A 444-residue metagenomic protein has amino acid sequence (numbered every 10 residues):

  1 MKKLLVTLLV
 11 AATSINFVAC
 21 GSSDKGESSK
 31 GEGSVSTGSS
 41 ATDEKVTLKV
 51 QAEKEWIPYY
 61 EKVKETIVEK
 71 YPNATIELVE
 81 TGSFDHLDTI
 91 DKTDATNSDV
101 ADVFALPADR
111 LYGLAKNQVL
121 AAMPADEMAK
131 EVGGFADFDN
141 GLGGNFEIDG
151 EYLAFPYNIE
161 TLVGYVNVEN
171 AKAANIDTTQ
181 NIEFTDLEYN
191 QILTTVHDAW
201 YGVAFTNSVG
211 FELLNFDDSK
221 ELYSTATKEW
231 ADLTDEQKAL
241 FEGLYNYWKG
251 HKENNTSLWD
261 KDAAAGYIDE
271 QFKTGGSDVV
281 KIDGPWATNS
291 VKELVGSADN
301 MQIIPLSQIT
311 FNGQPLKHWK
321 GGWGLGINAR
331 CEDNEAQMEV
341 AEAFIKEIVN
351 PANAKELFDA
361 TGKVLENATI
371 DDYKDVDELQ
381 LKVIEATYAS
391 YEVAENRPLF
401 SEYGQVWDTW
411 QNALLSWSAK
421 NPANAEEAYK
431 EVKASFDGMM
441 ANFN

Functional and structural regions predicted by a protein language model:
V6, C20-Y112, E427, A434 (+1 more regions): Conserved N-terminal structural module of periplasmic/extracytoplasmic solute-binding proteins
S14-F17: Bacterial Sec-type N-terminal signal peptides, specifically the leucine/valine-rich hydrophobic h-region
Y59, V63, L240-L244, D333-I348 (+1 more regions): Short amphipathic alpha-helical coupling segments at ligand-binding clamshell hinges and other catalytic/signaling
A108-L162, K172-A174, Q302-P305: Hinge/lid segment of periplasmic solute-binding proteins
E151-Y157, L162, I182-A231: Extracytoplasmic/periplasmic solute-binding protein
Y223-D262: Glycine-centered hinge/linker elements that transmit conformational signals in sensory and ligand-binding systems
L294-A360: Extracytoplasmic/periplasmic substrate-recognition and gating elements
D371-K374, A386-N444: Conserved C-terminal helix/tail region of periplasmic/extracytoplasmic solute-binding proteins
